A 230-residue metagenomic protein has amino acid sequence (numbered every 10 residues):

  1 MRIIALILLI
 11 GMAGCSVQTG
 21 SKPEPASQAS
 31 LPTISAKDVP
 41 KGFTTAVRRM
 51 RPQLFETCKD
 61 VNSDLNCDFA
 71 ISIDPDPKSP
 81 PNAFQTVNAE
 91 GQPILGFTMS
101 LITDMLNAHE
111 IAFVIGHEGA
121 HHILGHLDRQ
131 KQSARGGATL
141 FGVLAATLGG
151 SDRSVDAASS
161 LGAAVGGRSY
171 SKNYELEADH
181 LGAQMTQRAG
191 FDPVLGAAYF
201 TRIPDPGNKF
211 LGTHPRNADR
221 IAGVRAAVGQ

Functional and structural regions predicted by a protein language model:
M1-I7: Sec-dependent signal peptide recognition, specifically the positively charged N-region followed immediately by
G11-G14: C-terminal motif of bacterial Sec signal peptides marking the signal peptidase cleavage site
V17-S133, A189, K209-L211: Peri-catalytic and regulatory segments of divalent metal-dependent proteins
K78-S79, L101-D104, H121, R129-Q130 (+5 more regions): Solvent-exposed loop/turn segments at secondary-structure junctions within structured extracellular/periplasmic domains
F97, A178, R216: Residue-level signature of catalytic and energy-coupling elements of molecular machines, predominantly ATP/GTP-dependent
H126-A157, A197-F200: Post-HEXXH active-site segment of zinc metalloproteases
G149-G196, F200: Metalloprotease/metallohydrolase-associated module, dominated by Zn2+-dependent proteases
S171, E175, R188-Q230: Long, well-structured alpha-helical subdomains associated with metal-dependent extracellular/ecto-lumenal hydrolases
